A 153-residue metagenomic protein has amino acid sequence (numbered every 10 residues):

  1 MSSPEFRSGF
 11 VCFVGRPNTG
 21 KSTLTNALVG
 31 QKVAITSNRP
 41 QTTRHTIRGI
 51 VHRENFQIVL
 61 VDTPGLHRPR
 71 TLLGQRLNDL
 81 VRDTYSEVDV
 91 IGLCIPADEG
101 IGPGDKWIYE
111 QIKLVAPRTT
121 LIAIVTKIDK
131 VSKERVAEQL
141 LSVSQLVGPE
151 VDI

Functional and structural regions predicted by a protein language model:
M1-I91, I95: Conserved G1/Walker A P-loop phosphate-binding module
V51-Q57, R76-D152: Conserved C-terminal guanine-recognition region of P-loop GTPase G domains, centered on the G4
